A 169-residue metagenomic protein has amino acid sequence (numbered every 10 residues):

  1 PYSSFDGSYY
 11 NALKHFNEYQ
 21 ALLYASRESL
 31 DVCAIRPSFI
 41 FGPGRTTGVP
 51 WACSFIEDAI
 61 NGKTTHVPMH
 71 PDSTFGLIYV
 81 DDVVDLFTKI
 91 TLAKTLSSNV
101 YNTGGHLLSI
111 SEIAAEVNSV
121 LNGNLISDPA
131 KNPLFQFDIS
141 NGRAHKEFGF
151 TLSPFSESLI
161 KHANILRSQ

Functional and structural regions predicted by a protein language model:
P1-G7, S38-F41: Active-site segment of SDR-like NAD(P)-dependent oxidoreductases
G7-S8, P50, G142: Serine-centered coil/turn micro-motif
Y9, L13: Active-site helix of classical SDR
F16: Active-site His/Glu-centered metal-binding helix of metallohydrolases
Y19-S73, V80: NAD(P)-dependent short-chain dehydrogenase/reductase
K63, M69-H70, G76-Q169: C-terminal substrate-binding subdomain of Rossmann-fold SDR/epimerase-dehydratase oxidoreductases
